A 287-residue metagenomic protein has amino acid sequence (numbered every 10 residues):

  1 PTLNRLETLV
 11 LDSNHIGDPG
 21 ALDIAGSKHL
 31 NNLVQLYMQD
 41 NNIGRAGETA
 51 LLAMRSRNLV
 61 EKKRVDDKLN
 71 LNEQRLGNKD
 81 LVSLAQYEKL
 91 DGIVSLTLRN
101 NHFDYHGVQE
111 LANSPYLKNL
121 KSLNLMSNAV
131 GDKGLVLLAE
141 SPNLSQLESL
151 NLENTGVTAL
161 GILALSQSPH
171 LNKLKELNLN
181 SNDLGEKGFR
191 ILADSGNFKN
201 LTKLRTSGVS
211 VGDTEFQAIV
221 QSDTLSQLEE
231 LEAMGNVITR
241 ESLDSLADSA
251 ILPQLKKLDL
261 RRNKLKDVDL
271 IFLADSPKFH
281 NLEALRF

Functional and structural regions predicted by a protein language model:
T2-T8, H29-V34, S56-D67, K89-S95 (+7 more regions): Leucine-rich repeat
N4, V10, V157-L160, G208 (+3 more regions): Serine/threonine-rich, low-complexity intrinsically disordered segments
V10-H15, L36-N42, S56, D66-L76 (+8 more regions): Concave beta-strand-loop units of leucine-rich repeat
D18-G26, R45-S56, V60, G77-Q86 (+7 more regions): Leucine-rich repeat
